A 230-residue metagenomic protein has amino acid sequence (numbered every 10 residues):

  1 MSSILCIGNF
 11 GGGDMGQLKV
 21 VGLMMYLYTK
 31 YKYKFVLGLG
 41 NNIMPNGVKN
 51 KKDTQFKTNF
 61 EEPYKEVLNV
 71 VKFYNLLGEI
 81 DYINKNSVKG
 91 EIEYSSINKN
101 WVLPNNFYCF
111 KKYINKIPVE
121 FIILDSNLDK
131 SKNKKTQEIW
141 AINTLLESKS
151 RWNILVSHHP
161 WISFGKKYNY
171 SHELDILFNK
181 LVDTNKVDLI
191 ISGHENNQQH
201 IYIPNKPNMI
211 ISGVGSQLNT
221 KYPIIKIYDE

Functional and structural regions predicted by a protein language model:
M1-Q55, T136, S163-F164: N-terminal active-site segment of His-dependent metallophosphoesterases
S2, K34, P118-V119, W152-I154: Alpha/beta-hydrolase fold active-site loops
I4-C6, V36-G38, N75, L155 (+1 more regions): Residue-level marker for buried hydrophobic side chains located in beta-strands that build the well-ordered beta-sheet
M25, M44-W152, K166-L189, E195-E230: Extended active-site neighborhood of metal-dependent phosphoesterases/phosphodiesterases
H159-P160: Metal-dependent polysaccharide deacetylase catalytic core of the NodB/CE4 family, i.e., the active-site-bearing domain
